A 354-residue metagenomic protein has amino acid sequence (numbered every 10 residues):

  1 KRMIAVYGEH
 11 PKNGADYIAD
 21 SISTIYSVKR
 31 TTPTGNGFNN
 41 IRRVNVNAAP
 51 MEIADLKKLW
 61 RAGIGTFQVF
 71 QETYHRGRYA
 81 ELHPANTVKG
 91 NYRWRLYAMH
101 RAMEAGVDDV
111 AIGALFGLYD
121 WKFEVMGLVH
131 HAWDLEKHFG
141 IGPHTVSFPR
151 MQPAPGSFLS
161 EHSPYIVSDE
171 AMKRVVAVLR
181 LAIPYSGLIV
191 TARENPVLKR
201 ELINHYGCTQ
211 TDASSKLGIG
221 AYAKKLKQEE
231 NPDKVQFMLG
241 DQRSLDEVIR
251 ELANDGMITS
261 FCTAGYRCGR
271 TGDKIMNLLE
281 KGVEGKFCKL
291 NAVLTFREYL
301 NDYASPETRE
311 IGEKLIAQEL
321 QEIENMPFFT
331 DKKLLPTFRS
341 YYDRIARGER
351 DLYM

Functional and structural regions predicted by a protein language model:
K1-A102, D109-A111, G140-S147: Core AdoMet radical
A5-V6, T66, R93-S157, S168-V197 (+1 more regions): Conserved C-terminal portion of the radical SAM core fold that forms the substrate/S-adenosylmethionine-binding
A15-S27, W60-G65, D120-F139, Y165 (+3 more regions): Short, electropositive alpha-helical surface patch
K57, K122-F123, S157-E161, R200-E201 (+1 more regions): Short, well-ordered secondary-structure micro-motifs
R76-Y79, A154-F158, A221-Y222: Short acidic/His/Gly/Ser-rich catalytic and metal-binding motifs that mark active-site loops of diverse hydrolases
L82-V88, E161-Y165, K234: Short glycine-enriched, charge-decorated loop/helix-capping segments at active-site entrances that position
S163-P164, R180-L181, S186, G265 (+1 more regions): Hydrophobic, secondary-structure "cap" segments at the distal end of domains
V197-C208, S214-M354: Radical SAM enzyme core and accessory elements
